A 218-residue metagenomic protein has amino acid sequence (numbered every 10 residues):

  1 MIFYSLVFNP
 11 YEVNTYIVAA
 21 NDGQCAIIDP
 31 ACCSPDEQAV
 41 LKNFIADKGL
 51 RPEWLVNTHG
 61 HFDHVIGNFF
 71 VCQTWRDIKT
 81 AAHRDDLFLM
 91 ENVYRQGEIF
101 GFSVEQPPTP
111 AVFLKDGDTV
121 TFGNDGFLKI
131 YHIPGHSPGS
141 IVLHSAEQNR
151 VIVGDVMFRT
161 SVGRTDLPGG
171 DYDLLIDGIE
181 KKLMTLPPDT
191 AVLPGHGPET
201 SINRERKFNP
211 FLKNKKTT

Functional and structural regions predicted by a protein language model:
M1-K48, V142-V153: Conserved beta-strand hairpin/beta-sheet module of binuclear metal-dependent hydrolase folds, prominently
L6, L114, I133: Hydrophobic residues at beta-strand termini and immediately following loops that shape nucleotide-binding pockets
P10-E12, L114, S137-P138: Short acidic/glycine-enriched loop/turn segments that link adjacent beta-strands
N14, Q24, R51, K79 (+1 more regions): Residues at the starts of beta-strands that form the adenosine-phosphate
A26-D29, W54-N57, I130-H132: Short catalytic-loop micro-motif centered on adjacent basic/acidic residues
C32-C33, Q96, T119, D125-T218: Metallo-beta-lactamase
C32-G126, K207-K215: Active-site HxH/HxHxD metal-binding segment of metal-dependent hydrolases
